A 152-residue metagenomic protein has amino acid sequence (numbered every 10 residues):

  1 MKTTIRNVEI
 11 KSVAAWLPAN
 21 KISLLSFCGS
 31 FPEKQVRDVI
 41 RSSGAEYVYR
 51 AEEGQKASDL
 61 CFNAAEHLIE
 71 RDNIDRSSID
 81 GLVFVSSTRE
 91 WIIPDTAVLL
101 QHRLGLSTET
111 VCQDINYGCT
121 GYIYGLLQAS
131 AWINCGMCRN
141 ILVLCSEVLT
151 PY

Functional and structural regions predicted by a protein language model:
M1-D80, L104: Conserved "HGTGT" condensation-loop signature of ketosynthase/thiolase-family condensing enzymes that catalyze
M1-S26, I123-Y152: Conserved beta-strand-centric core segments of catalytic alpha/beta enzyme folds
K11, A64, V83, Q113 (+1 more regions): Hydrophobic/aromatic beta-strand patches that form the interior of the parallel beta-sheet core in alpha/beta enzyme
V36-S58, S87-N140: Conserved catalytic cysteine-centered active-site region of acyl-thioester-dependent Claisen-condensing enzymes
D72, I115-N116, S146: Short, intrinsically disordered/low-complexity patches at protein termini and at juxtamembrane boundaries
G81-S87: Short glycine-rich or small-residue beta-strand-to-loop segments that form or flank ligand, phosphate, metal/Fe-S
